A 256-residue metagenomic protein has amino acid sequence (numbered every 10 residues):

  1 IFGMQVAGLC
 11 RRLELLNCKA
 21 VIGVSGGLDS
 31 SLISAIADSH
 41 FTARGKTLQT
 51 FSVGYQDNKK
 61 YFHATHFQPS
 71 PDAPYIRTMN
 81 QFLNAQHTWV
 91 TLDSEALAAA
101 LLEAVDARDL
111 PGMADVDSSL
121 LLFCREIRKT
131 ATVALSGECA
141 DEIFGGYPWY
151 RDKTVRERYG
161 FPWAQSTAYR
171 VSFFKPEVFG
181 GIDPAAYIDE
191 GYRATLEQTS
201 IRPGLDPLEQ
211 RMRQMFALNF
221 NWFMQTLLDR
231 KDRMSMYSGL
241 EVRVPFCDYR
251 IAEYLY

Functional and structural regions predicted by a protein language model:
I1-V21, E126-A134, W222, T226-L227: Phosphate/ATP-binding catalytic cores across multiple sugar-kinase/actin-like superfamilies, primarily ASKHA
C18-A20, V24-S200, G204, L208-M215 (+1 more regions): ATP-dependent adenylate-handling active sites, centered on carboxylate activation for C-N bond formation
